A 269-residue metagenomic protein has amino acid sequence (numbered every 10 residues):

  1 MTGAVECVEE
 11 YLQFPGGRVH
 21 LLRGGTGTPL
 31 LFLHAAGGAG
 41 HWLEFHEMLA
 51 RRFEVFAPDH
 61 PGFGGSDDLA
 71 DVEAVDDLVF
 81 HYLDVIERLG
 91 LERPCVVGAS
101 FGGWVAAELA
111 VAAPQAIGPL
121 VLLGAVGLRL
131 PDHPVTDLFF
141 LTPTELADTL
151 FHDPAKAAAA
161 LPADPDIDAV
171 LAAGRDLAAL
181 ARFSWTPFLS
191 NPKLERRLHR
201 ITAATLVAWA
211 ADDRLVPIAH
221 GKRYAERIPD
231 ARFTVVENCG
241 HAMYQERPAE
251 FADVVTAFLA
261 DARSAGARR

Functional and structural regions predicted by a protein language model:
P15-G65: Conserved HGGG/HGGXW glycine-rich cap/lid loop of the alpha/beta-hydrolase fold
F45, A203, P217-E226: Short alpha-helix in the alpha/beta-hydrolase fold that links the catalytic acid
F56-V97, D253: Active-site loop/oxyanion-hole signature of alpha/beta-hydrolase fold enzymes
W104-A112, A116-T149: Flexible "cap/lid" loop of the alpha/beta hydrolase fold
I167-R196, R200: Hydrophobic, aromatic-rich cap/lid helix
I201, V207-W209: Short beta-strand/loop motif that positions the catalytic acidic residue of the alpha/beta-hydrolase fold
D212-V216: Acidic catalytic loop of the alpha/beta-hydrolase fold
A231-R232, V236-R269: Catalytic active-site module of serine/aspartate enzymes centered on a nucleophile-bearing elbow/loop
